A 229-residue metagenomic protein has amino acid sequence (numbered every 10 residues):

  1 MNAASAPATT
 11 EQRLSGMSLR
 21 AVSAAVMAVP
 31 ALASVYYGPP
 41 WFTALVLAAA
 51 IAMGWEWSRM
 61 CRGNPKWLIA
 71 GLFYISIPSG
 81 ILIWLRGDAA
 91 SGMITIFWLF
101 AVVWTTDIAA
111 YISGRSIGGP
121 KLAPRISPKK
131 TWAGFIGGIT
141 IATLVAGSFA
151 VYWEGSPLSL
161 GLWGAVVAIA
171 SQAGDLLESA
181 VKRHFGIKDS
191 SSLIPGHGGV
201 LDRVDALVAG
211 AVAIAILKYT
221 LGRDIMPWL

Functional and structural regions predicted by a protein language model:
M1-A25, G54-G210: Interhelical loop and helix-boundary elements at the membrane-water interface of polytopic inner-membrane proteins
S18-A31, Y37, V46: The first (N-terminal) embedded transmembrane alpha-helix
S34-F42, E154-S156: Transmembrane helix interruption/hinge and helix-loop junction motifs
G38-P40, W132, L229: Interfacial loop-to-helix junctions that mark the boundaries of transmembrane helices in multi-pass membrane
T43-V46, L201: Hydrophobic/aromatic positions within or immediately flanking transmembrane alpha-helices of multi-pass small-molecule
V46-E56: Central hydrophobic cores of alpha-helical transmembrane segments in multi-pass inner-membrane proteins across all
A48-A50, V212-L217: Core hydrophobic alpha-helical membrane-spanning segments
I216-L229: Juxtamembrane boundary at the C-terminal end of a transmembrane helix
